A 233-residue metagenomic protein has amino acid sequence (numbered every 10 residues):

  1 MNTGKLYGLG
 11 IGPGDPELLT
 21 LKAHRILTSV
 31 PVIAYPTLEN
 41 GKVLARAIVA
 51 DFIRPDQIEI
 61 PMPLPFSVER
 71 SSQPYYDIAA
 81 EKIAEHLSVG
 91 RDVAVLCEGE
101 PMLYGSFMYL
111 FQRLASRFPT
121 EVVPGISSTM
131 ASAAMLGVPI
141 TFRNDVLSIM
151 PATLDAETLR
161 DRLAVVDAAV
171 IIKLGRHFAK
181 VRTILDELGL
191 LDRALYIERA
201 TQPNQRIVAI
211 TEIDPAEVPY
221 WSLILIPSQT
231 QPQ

Functional and structural regions predicted by a protein language model:
M1-P16, L21-F118, I207-V208, D214 (+2 more regions): Class I S-adenosyl-L-methionine
L6, S88, L163-Q233: A contiguous loop/helix-start segment that scaffolds small-molecule binding in enzyme catalytic cores
K22-H24, A84, G137, T158-D161 (+2 more regions): A generic local secondary-structure boundary/capping motif
Y35, P61, V95-C97, V122-G125 (+3 more regions): General beta-strand structural signal in soluble alpha/beta enzymes
L38, G99-E100, I126, A152 (+1 more regions): Short beta->alpha junction loops/turns
N40-K42, S67, S127-M130, F178-A179 (+1 more regions): Short gly/pro/ser/thr-enriched loop/turn and capping motifs at secondary-structure boundaries
M102-V165, P215, S228-P232: Class I SAM-dependent methyltransferase SAM-binding "motif I" and its flanking Rossmann-like core
